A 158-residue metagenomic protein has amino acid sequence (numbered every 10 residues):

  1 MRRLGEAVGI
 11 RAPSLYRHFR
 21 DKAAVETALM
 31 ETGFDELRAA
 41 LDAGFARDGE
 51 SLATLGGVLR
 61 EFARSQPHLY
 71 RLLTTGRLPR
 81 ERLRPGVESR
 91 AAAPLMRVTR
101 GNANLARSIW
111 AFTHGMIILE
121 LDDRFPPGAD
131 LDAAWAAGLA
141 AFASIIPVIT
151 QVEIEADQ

Functional and structural regions predicted by a protein language model:
M1-A24: Helix-turn-helix
A7, A24-R47, T54-E61, G76 (+3 more regions): Alpha-helical structural segments
A24, H68, D130: Residue-level recognition of oxygen-bearing side chains
R60-R82, I118-P126: Amphipathic alpha-helical segments used for helix-helix packing
L72, A111-G128, F142-V152: Amphipathic C-terminal alpha-helical segment
T74, L78-W110, A129-I146: Amphipathic alpha-helical packing segments from all-alpha helical-bundle domains
V152-Q158: C-terminal effector-binding regulatory domain of bacterial HTH transcription factors
